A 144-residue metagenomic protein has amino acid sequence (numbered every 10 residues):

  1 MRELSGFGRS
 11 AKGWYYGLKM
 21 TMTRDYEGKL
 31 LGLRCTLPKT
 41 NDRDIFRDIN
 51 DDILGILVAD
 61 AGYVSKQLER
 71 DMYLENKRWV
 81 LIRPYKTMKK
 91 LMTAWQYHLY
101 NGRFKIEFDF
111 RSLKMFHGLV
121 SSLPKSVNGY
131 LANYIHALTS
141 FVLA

Functional and structural regions predicted by a protein language model:
M1-L74: Polybasic low-complexity intrinsically disordered regions
S10-G13, P124-Y134: Structural motif
M22, E107, T139: A residue-level signal for conserved active-site and pocket-lining positions in enzyme catalytic cores
I56, A61-S126: Helix-centered, glycine/charged polyanion-binding patches within enzymatic domains that contact phosphate-containing
H136-A144: Charge-patterned, long linear interaction tracts outside catalytic cores
